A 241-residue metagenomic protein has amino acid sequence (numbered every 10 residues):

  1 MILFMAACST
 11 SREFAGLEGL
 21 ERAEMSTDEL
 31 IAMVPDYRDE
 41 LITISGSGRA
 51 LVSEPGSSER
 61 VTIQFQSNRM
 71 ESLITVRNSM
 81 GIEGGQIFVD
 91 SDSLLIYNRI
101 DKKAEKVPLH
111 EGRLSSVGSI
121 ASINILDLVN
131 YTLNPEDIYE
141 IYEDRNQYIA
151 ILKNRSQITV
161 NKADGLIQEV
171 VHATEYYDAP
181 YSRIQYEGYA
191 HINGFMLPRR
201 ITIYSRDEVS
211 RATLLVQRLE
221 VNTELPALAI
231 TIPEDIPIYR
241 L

Functional and structural regions predicted by a protein language model:
M1-C8: Sec-dependent bacterial lipoprotein signal peptides
C8-E59, D101, L228, P237-L241: N-terminal leader/targeting segments and the immediate start of mature chains
L30-I31, N98-Q157, I230-R240: Flexible, processing/modification-adjacent segments and terminal tails in exported/periplasmic/extracellular proteins
D39-I100: N-terminal mature ectodomain segment of secretory-pathway/periplasmic proteins
G56, I100-K102, Y176, D207: Solvent-exposed strand-loop boundary residues in beta-sheet-rich modules
R60-Q64, G84-Q86, A104-K106, Q157 (+2 more regions): Well-ordered beta-strand positions in beta-sheet-rich domains
E71-S72, L94, A104, N146-Y148 (+1 more regions): Hydrophobic residues embedded in beta-strands of well-ordered beta-sheets
E140-L241: Gly/Pro-enriched, hydrophobic low-complexity segments that function as extracytoplasmic propeptides/linkers
